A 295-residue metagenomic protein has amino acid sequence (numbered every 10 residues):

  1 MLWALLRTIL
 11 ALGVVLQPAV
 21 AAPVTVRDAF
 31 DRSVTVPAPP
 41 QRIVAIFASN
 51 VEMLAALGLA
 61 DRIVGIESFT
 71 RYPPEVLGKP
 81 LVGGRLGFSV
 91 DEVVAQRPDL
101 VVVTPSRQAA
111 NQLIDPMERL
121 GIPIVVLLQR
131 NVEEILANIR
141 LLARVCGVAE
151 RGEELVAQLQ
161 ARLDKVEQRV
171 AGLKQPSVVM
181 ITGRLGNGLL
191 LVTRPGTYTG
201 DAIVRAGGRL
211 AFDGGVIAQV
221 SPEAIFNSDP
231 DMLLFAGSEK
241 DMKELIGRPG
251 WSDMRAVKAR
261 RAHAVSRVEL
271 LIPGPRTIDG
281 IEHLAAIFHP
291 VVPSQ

Functional and structural regions predicted by a protein language model:
W3-Q17: Bacterial N-terminal signal peptides
A19-P23: Boundary at the C-terminal end of the N-terminal hydrophobic targeting segment
V26, R32-S33, L100, N111-G186 (+2 more regions): Extracytoplasmic substrate-binding proteins
A29-D31, V82-V90, G215-E223: Short helix-initiation/N-cap motifs at beta->coil->alpha
R42-Q96, L100-N111: A short, structured surface patch at a secondary-structure boundary
E67, T193-A218, A264: His/Asp/Glu-enriched short active-site or ligand-binding loop at hydrolase and phosphoryl-transfer sites
V90-R97, L120, S221-D229: Short helices/loops that flank or line small-molecule/ion binding pockets
Q108-R119, N227, M232-G250: A ligand-binding cleft/hinge motif common to bilobed small-molecule-binding domains
